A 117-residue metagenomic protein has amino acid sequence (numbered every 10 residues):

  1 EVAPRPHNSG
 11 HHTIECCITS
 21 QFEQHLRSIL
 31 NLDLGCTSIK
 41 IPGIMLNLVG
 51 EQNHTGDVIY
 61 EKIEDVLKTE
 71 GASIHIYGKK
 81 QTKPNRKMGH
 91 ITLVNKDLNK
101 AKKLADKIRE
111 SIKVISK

Functional and structural regions predicted by a protein language model:
A3-Q52: Active-site "cap" helix and flanking loop/linker of ATP-utilizing ligase/carboxylase catalytic domains
S9-H11, T55, K83, K100: Intrinsically disordered, low-complexity acidic/polar segments
E15-S20, K40, Q52, E64 (+2 more regions): Generic alpha-helical propensity signal that fires on short helical segments and nearby coil/disordered stretches
T19, R27-I29, G56, A72-I76 (+1 more regions): Short, surface-exposed, polar/charged, turn-prone segments marking secondary-structure boundaries
R27-G35, K68, K96, E110-K117: Generic secondary-structure signature for well-ordered alpha-helical cores
K40-I41, L48-T82: Glycine-rich active-site loop/lid that clamps phosphate-bearing ligands
I76-K117: Generic C-terminus detector
